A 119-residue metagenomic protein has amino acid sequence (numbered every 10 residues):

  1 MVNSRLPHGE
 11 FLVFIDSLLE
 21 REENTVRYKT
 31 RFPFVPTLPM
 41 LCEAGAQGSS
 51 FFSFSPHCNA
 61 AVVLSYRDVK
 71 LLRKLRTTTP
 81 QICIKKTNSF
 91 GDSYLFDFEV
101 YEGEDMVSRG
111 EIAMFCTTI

Functional and structural regions predicted by a protein language model:
R5-T37: Catalytic strand-loop segment that frames the active site of acyl-thioester-processing enzymes
I15-D16, N59, V63-Y66, L95 (+1 more regions): Hydrophobic residues on conserved beta-strands that form the core of alpha/beta folds
D16-L19, L72, K85-T87, Y101: Conserved positions in beta-strands of structured domains
R21-T25, K74, N88-Y94: Short, conserved beta-turn/loop elements at beta-strand boundaries and strand-helix junctions
Y28, R67, P80-C83, F96-F98 (+1 more regions): Hydrophobic residues positioned within well-ordered beta-strands of beta-sheet architectures
P33-F51: Compact, glycine-rich, soluble single-domain proteins
S49-T87: Hydrophobic beta-strand-centered segment that forms part of the acyl-chain substrate-binding groove
T87-I119: HotDog/MaoC-like acyl-thioester-processing domains
